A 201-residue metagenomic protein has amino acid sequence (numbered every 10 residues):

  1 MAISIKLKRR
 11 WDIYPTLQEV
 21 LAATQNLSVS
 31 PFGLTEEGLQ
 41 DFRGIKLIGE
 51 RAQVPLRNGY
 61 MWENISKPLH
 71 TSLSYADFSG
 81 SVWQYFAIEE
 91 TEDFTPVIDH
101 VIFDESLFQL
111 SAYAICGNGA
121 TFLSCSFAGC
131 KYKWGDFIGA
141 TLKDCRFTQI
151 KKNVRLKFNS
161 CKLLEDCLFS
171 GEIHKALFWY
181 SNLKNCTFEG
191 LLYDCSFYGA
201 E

Functional and structural regions predicted by a protein language model:
K8-E201: Tandem repeat scaffolds
